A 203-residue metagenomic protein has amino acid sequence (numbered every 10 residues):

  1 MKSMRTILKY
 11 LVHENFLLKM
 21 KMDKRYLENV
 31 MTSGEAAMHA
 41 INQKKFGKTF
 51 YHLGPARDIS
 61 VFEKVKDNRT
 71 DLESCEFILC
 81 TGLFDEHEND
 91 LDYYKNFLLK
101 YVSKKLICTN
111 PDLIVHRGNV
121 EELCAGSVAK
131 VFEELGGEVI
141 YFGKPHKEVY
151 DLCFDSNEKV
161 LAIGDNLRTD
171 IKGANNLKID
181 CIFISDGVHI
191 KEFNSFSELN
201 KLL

Functional and structural regions predicted by a protein language model:
M1-T6: A glycine-/small-polar-enriched, mobile loop at the entrance of the PLP active site in fold-type I
L8-M31, E35-L203: Asp-based, Mg2+/Mn2+-dependent phosphohydrolase catalytic module
